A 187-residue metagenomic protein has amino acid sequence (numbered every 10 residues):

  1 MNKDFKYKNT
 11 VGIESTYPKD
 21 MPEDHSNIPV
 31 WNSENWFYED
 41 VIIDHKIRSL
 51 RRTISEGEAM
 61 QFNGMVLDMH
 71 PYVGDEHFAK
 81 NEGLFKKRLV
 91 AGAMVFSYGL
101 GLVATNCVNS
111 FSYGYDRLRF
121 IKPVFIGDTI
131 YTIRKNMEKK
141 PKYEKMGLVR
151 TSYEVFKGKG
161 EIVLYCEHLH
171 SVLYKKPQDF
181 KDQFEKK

Functional and structural regions predicted by a protein language model:
N2-Y113, K175-K187: Hot-dog-fold acyl-thioester-processing enzymes
K3-Y7, T151-Y174: Short peripheral tails and domain-boundary helices/loops at the edges of structured domains
W36, I42-S49, T129-Y131, L148-R150 (+1 more regions): Intrinsic-disorder/low-complexity, polar/charged segments enriched in Ser/Thr/Lys/Arg/Asp/Glu/Gln
S55, E138-K139, H170-V172: A short acidic/small-residue loop/turn micro-motif
F62, P71, A79-E82, S110 (+3 more regions): Hydrophobic small-molecule pocket/channel-lining residues, especially in calycin-type beta-barrels
G114-G158: Hydrophobic beta-sheet segments that form the core/acyl-binding groove of ACP/CoA-dependent acyl-chain-processing
R117-K122, H168-L173, F180-F184: A structural preference for long, well-packed, hydrophobic secondary-structure segments
